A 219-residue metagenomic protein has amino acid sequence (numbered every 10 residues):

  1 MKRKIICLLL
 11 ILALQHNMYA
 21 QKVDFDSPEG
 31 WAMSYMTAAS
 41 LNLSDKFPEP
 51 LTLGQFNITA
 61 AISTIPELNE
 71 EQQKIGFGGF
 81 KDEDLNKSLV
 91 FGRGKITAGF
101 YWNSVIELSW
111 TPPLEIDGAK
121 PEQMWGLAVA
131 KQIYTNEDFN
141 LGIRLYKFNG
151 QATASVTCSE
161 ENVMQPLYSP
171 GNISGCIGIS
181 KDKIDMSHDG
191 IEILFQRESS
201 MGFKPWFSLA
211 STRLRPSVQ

Functional and structural regions predicted by a protein language model:
K4-L14: Sec-dependent N-terminal signal peptides
L14-A20: Sec/Tat signal peptide C-region and signal peptidase I cleavage site
Q21-N136, F148-G150: Transmembrane beta-barrel domains of Gram-negative outer membranes and organellar outer membranes
T59, S109-P113, G126-A128, G142-Y146 (+2 more regions): Outer-envelope exported proteins of Gram-negative bacteria
N69-K74, F80-K87, E115-K120, F148-H188 (+1 more regions): Extracellular/periplasm-exposed beta-strand and loop segments of Gram-negative cell-envelope proteins, dominated by
V90, T97-A98, K181-E198, K204: Outer-membrane beta-barrel transmembrane strands
S104, E137-F139, E198-P205: Secondary-structure transition into beta-strands, especially the periplasmic turns and strand N-termini that construct
A130-Y134, N140-L145, E160-N162: Conserved mixed alpha/beta catalytic, RNA-binding, or beta-rich assembly cores of soluble enzyme, regulatory
